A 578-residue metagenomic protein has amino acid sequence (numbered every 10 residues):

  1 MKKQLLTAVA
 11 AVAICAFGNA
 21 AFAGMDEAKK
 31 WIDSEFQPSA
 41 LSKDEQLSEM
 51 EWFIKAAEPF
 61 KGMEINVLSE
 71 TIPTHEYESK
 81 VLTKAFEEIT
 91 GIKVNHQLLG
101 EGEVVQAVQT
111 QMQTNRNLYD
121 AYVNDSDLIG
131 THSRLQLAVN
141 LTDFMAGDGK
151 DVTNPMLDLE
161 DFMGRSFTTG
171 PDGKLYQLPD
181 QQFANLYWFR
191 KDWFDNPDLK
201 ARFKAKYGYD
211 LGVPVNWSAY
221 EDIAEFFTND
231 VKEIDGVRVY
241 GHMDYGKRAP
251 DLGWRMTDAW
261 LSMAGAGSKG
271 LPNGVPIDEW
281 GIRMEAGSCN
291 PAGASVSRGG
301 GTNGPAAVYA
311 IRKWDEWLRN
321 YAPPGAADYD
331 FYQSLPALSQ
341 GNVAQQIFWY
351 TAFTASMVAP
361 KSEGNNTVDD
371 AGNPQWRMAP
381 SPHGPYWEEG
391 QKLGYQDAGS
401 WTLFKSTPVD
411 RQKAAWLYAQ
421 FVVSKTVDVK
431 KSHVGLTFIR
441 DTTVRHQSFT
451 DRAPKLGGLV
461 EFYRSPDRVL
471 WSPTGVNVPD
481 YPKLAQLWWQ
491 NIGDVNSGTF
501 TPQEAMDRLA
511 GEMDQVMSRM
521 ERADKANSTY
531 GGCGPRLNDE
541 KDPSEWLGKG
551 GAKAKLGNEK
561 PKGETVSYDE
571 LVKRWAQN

Functional and structural regions predicted by a protein language model:
K2-F22: Gram-negative bacterial Sec-dependent N-terminal signal peptides
M25-P59, S126-L186, G281, Q375-S381 (+1 more regions): Hinge/lid segment of periplasmic solute-binding proteins
E49-A56, P73-K93, W188, D192 (+1 more regions): Short, polar/charged alpha-helical segment
E49-W52, E64, N373-H383, Y395 (+3 more regions): Long, aromatic- and glycine/proline-rich binding clefts that accommodate carbohydrate-like moieties
K84-F162, N196-D198, R202-K204, A344-Q345 (+1 more regions): Extracytoplasmic "Venus flytrap"/periplasmic binding protein-like
S126-L137, T142-A146, F162-Y209, E221 (+3 more regions): Periplasmic solute-binding protein
T169, R319-P324, Q333, N342-Q345 (+2 more regions): Extracytoplasmic/periplasmic substrate-recognition and gating elements
A219-E225, S262-D328, G372, S381: Glycine-centered hinge/linker elements that transmit conformational signals in sensory and ligand-binding systems
